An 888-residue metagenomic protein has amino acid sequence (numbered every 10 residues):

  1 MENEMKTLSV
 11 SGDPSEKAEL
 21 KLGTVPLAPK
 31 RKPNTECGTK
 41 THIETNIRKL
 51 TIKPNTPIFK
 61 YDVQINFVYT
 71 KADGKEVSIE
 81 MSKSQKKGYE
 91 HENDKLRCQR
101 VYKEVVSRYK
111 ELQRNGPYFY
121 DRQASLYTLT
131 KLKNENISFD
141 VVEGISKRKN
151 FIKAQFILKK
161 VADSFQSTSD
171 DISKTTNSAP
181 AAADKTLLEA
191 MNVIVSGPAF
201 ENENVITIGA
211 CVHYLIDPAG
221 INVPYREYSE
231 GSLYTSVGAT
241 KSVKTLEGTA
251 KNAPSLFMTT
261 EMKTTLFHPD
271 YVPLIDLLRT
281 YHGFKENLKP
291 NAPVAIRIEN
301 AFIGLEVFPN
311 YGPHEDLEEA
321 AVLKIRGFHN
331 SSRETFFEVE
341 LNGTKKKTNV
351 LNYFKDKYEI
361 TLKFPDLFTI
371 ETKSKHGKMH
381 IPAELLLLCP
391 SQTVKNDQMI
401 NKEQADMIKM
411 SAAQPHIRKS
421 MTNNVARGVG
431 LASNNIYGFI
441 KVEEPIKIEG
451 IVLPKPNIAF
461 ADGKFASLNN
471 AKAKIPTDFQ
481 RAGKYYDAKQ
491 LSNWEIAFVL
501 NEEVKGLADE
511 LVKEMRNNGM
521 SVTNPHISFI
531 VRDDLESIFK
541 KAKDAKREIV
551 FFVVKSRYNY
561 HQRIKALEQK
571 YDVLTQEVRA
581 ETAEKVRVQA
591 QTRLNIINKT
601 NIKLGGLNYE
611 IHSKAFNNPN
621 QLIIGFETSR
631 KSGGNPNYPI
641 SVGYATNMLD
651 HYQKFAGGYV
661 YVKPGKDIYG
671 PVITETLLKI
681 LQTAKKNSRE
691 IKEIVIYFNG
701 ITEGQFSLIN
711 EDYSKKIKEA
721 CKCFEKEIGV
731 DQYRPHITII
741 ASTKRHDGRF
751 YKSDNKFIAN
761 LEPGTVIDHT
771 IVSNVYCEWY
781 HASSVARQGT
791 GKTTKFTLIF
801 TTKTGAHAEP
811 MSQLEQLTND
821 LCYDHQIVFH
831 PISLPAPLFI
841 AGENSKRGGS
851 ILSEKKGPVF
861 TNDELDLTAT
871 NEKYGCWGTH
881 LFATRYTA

Functional and structural regions predicted by a protein language model:
M1-A888: Long, low-complexity, intrinsically disordered terminal regions
